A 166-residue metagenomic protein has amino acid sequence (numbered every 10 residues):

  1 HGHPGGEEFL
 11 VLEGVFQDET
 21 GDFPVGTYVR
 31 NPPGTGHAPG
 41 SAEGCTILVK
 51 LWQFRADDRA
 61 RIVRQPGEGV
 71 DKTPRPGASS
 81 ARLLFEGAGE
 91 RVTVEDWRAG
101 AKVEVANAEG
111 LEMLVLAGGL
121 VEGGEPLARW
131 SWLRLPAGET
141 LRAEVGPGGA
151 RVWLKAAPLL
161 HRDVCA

Functional and structural regions predicted by a protein language model:
H1-G2, G6-V11, P39, V103-V115 (+1 more regions): His/acidic/aromatic-lined binding-pocket segments of jelly-roll/cupin-type domains and related regulatory beta-sandwich
H1-H3, Q17, G21-V25, R30-G36 (+4 more regions): Conserved short histidine dyad/triad with adjacent acidic residue
G14, A117-G118: Glycine-centered positions in the ABC transporter ATPase nucleotide-binding domain
D22, P33-D58, A137-D163: Ligand-binding loop in jelly-roll beta-barrel domains
G44, L48-R91, A166: A short, N-terminal "cap"/entry segment at the start of jelly-roll beta-barrel domains of the cupin/DSBH fold
I62-Q65, A128, E144: Beta-strand-centric surfaces of beta-sandwich/beta-rich domains
W97-A99, V115, L135, V145: Hydrophobic residues in beta-strands and at strand termini
L127, L133, W153-L154: Fold-core signature of tandem repeat domains
